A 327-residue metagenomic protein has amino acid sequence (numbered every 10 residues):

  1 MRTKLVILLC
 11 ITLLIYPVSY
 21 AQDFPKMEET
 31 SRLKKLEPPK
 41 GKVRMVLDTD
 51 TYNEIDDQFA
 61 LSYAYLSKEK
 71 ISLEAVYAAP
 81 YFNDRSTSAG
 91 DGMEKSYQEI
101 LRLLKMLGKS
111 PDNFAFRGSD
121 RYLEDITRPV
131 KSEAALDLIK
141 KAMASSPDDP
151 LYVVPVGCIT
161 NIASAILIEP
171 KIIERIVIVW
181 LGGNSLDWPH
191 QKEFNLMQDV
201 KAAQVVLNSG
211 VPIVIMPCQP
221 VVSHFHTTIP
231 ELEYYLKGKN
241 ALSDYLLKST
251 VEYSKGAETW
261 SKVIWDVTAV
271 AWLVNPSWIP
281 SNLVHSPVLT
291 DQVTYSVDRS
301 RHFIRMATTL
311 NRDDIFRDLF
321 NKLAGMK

Functional and structural regions predicted by a protein language model:
M1-D23: Bacterial Sec-dependent N-terminal signal peptides
Q22-K327: N-terminal acidic, glycine/proline-rich low-complexity segments
